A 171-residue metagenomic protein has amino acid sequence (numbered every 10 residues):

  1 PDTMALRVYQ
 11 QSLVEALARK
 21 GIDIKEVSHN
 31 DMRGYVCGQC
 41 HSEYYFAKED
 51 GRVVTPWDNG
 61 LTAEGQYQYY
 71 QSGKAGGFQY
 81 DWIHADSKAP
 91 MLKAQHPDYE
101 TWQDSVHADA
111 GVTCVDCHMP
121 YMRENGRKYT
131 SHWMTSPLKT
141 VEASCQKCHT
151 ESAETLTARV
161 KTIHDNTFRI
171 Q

Functional and structural regions predicted by a protein language model:
D2-D116, P120-Q171: Primarily the internal scaffold of c-type cytochrome electron-transfer domains, especially repeated/multiheme c-type
